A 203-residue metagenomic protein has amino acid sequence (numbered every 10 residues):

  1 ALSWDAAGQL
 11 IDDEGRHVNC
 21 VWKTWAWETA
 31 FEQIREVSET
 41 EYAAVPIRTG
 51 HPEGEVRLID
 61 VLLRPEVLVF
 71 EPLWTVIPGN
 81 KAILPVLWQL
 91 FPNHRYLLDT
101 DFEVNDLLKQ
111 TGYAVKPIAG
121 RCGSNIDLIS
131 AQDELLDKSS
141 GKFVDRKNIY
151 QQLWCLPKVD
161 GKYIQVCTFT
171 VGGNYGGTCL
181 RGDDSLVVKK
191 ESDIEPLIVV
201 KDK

Functional and structural regions predicted by a protein language model:
A1-K203: Domain-scale recognition of functional cores that engage charged ligands
